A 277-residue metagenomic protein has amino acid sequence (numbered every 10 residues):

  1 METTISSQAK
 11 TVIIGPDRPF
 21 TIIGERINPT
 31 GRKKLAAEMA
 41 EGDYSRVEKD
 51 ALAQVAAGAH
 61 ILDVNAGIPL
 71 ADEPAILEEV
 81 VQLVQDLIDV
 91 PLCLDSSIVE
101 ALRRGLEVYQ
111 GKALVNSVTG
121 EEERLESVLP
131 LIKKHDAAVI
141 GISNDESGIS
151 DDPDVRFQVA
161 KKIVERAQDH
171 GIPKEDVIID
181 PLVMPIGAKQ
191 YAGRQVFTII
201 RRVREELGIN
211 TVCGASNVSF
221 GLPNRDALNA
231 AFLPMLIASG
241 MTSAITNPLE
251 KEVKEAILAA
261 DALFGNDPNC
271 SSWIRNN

Functional and structural regions predicted by a protein language model:
M1-I178, M184-N277: Domain-level signal for soluble alpha/beta catalytic cores
